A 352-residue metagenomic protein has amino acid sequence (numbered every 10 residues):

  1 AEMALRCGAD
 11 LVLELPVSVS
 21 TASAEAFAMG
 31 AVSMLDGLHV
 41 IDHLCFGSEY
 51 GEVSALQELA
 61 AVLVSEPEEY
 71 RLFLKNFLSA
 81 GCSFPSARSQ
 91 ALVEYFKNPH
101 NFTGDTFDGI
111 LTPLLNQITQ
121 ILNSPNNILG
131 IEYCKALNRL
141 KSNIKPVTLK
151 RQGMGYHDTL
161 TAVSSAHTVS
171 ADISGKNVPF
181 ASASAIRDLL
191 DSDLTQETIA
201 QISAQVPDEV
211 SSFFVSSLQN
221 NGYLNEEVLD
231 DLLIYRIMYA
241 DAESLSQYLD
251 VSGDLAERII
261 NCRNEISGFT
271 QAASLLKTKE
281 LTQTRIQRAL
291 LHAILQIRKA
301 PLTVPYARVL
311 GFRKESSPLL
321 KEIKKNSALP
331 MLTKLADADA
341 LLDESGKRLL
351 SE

Functional and structural regions predicted by a protein language model:
G8-L11: Flexible, compositionally biased loop and terminal segments
L15-E352: Active-site cores that bind ATP or allylic diphosphates and position pyrophosphate for catalysis
